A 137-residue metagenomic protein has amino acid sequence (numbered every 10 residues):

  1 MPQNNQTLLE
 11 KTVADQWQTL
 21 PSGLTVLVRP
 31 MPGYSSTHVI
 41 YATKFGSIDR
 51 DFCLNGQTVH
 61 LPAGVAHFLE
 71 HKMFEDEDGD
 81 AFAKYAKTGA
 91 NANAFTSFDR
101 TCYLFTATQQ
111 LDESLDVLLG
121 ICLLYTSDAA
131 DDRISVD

Functional and structural regions predicted by a protein language model:
M1-A81: His/Glu-rich zincin catalytic helix
R29, L104-T106, D137: Beta-strand residues in well-ordered beta-sheet regions across diverse protein folds
Y34-F52, G64, D80-L123: M16 family metallopeptidases and their MPP-like homologs
Y125-D137: Single conserved hydrophobic/aromatic residue that forms the stacking wall/gate of nucleotide- or nucleobase-binding
